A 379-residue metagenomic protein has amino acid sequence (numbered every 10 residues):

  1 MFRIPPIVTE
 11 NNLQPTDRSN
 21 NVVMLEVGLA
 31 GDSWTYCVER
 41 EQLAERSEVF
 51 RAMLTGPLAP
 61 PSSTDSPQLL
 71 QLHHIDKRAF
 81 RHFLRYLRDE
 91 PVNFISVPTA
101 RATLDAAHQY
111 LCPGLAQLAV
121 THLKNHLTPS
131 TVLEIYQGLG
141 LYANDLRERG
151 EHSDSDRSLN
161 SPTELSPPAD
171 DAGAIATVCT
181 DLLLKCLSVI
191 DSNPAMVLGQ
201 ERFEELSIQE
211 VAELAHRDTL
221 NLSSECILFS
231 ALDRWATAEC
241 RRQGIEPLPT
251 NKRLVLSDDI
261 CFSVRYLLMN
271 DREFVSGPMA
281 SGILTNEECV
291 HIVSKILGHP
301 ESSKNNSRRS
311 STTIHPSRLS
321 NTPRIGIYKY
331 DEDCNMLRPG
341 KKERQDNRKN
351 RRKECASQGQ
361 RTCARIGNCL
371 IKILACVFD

Functional and structural regions predicted by a protein language model:
M1-A44, H74, R85-V97: N-terminal BTB/POZ boundary and linker segment
N20-S63, H82-L84, G114-V120, S224 (+1 more regions): Alpha-helical oligomerization interface recognition
Y36, P67, V97-D379: Alpha-helical scaffold in the C-terminal half of BTB/POZ domains and their immediate C-terminal extension
A44, H73-R78, E204-E205, S223: Alpha-helix N-cap/helix-start motif at coil-to-helix transitions, marked by capping-box chemistry
T55-L58, L84-R88, V92, H108 (+1 more regions): Generic short alpha-helical segment signal, independent of protein family or function, capturing local helix propensity
P57-A59, L70, Y136: Short, surface-exposed secondary-structure junctions/capping segments
S63-R85: Eukaryotic helix-linker segments that join adjacent hydrophobic helices
